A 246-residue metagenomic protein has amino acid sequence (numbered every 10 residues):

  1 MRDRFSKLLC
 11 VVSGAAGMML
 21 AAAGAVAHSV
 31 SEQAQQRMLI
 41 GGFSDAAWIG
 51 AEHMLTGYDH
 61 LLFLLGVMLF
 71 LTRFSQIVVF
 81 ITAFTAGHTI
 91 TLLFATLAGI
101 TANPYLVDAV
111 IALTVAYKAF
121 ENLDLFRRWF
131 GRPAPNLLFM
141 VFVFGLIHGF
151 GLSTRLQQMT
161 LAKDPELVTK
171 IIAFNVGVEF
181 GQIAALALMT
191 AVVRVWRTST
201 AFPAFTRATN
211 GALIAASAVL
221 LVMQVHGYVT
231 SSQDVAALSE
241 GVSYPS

Functional and structural regions predicted by a protein language model:
M1-Y58, P133, T160, V225-S246: Histidine-/acidic- and/or cysteine-rich, low-complexity loops and terminal segments associated with membrane
R2-R4, L188, R194-S246: C-terminal regulatory/interaction regions
H60, H88, V115-K118, L146-H148 (+3 more regions): Divalent metal-coordination and catalytic microenvironments
L62-L65, V110-L123, F180-A191: Hydrophobic cores of alpha-helical transmembrane segments in multi-pass inner/ER membrane proteins, independent
F74-G99, P104, E166-R194: A small-residue-rich subset of transmembrane alpha-helices
L92-A109, S153-N175, V225-G241: Interfacial helix-loop-helix junctions of multi-pass membrane proteins
G99-N103, D124-P135, V192-A208: Membrane interface segments of multi-pass transport proteins and intramembrane proteases
P104, Y117-L146, F150-P165, Y228: Alpha-helical transmembrane segments in multi-pass integral membrane proteins
